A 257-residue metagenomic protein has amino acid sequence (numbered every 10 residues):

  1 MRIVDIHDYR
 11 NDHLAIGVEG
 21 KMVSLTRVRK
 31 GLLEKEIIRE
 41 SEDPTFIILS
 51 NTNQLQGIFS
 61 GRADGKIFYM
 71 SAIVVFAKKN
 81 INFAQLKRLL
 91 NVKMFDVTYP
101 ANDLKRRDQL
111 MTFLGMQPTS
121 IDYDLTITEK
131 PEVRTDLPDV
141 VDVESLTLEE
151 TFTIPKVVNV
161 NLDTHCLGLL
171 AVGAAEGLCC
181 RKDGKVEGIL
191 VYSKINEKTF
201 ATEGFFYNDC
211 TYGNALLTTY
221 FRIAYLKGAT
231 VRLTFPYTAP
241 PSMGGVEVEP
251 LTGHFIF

Functional and structural regions predicted by a protein language model:
M1-L32, E129-T164: Short amphipathic alpha-helix that is part of the acyltransferase structural core
M1-R2, L14-A15, G20, D43-P44 (+4 more regions): Short glycine-aromatic motifs
K30-N82, E176, R181-T211: Conserved donor-binding loop and adjoining core beta-sheet/short helix segment in diverse acyl/aminoacyl transferases
F76-N91, D209-Y225: Conserved acetyl-CoA-binding loop-helix of GNAT-fold acetyltransferases
L90-N102, Y225-P236: Conserved GNAT acetyl-CoA-binding A-motif
N102-K105, Q109-L137, T230-F257: Active-site/acyl-donor-binding loops of N-acyltransferases
H165, L169: Conserved phosphate-interacting/catalytic interface
R181-T199, N214-L233, Y237-F257: Compact recognition or signaling/catalytic modules
